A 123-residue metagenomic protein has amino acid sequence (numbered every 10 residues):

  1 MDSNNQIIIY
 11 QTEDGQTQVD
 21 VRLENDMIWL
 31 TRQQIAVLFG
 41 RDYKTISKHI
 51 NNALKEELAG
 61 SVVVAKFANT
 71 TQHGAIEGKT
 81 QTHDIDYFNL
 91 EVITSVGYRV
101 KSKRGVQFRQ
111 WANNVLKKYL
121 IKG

Functional and structural regions predicted by a protein language model:
M1-G123: Basic, low-complexity intrinsically disordered segments
